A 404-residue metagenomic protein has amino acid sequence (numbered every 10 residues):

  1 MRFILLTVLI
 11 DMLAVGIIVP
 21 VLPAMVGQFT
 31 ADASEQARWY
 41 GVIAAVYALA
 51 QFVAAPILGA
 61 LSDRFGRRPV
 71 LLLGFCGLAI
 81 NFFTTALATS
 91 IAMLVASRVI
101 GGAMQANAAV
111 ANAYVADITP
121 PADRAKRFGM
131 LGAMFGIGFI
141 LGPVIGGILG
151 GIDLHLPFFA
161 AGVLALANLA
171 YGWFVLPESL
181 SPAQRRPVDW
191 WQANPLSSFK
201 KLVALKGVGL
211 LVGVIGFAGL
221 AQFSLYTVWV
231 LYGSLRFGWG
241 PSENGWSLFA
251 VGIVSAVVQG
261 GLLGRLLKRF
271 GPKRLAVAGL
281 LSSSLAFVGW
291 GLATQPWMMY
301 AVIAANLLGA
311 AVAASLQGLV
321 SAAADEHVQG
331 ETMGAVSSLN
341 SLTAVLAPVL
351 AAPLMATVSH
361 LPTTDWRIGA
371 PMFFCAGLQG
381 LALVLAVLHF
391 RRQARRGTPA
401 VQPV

Functional and structural regions predicted by a protein language model:
V21-A37, T227-N244: Short amphipathic helix-loop junctions that connect adjacent transmembrane helices in Major Facilitator Superfamily/SLC
F52-I91: Conserved MFS/SLC helix-loop-helix module at the cytosolic interface between two early adjacent transmembrane helices
A54-G66, V258-P272: Helix-to-loop junctions at the C-terminal end of transmembrane segments in multipass secondary transporters
G66, L87-A92, M104, G238 (+1 more regions): Helix-breaking motifs and short loop linkers at transmembrane-helix boundaries and internal kinks in secondary membrane
A96-G136: Cytoplasmic helix-loop-helix junction between adjacent transmembrane helices in 12-TM secondary transporters
G150-V163, P353-Q379: A membrane-interface helix-boundary motif in multi-pass transporters
P177-V214, R236, P403-V404: Juxtamembrane intracellular "pre-TM" segments in multi-pass secondary transporters
K273-L316: C-terminal transmembrane helical hairpin of 12-TM major facilitator-type secondary transporters
